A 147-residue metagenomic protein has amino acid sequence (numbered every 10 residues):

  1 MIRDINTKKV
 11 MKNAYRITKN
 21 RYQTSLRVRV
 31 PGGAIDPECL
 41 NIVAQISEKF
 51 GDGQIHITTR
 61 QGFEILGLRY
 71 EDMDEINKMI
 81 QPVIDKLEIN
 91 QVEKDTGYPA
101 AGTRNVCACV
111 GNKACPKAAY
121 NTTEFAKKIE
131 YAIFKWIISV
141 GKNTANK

Functional and structural regions predicted by a protein language model:
M1-C39: N-terminal basic/disordered segments at the start of proteins
L26-K147: Small-residue-enriched alpha-helical segments and adjacent helix-cap loops that form tight helix-helix packing
